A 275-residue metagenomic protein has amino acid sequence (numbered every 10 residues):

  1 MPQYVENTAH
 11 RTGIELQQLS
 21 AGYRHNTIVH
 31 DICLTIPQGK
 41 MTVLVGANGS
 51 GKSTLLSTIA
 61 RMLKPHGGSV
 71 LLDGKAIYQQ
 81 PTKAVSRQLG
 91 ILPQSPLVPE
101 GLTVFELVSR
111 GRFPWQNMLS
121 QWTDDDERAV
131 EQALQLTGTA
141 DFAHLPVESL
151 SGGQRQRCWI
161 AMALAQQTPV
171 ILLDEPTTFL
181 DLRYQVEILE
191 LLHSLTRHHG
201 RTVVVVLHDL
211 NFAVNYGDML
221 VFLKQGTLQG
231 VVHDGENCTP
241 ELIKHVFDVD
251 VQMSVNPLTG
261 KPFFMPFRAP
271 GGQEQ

Functional and structural regions predicted by a protein language model:
V45-A47: The feature captures the beta-strand-to-loop junction immediately N-terminal to the Walker
A60: Helix-to-loop junction immediately C-terminal to a conserved catalytic motif
G68-A76, V85: Conserved ABC transporter NBD signature motif
S109, D124-F142, Q167: Conserved ABC ATPase "signature" region
Q121, P146-L150: Conserved ABC ATPase signature
I171-E175: Catalytic Walker B motif of ABC-type/P-loop ATPase nucleotide-binding domains
V246-Q275: ABC ATPase nucleotide-binding domains
